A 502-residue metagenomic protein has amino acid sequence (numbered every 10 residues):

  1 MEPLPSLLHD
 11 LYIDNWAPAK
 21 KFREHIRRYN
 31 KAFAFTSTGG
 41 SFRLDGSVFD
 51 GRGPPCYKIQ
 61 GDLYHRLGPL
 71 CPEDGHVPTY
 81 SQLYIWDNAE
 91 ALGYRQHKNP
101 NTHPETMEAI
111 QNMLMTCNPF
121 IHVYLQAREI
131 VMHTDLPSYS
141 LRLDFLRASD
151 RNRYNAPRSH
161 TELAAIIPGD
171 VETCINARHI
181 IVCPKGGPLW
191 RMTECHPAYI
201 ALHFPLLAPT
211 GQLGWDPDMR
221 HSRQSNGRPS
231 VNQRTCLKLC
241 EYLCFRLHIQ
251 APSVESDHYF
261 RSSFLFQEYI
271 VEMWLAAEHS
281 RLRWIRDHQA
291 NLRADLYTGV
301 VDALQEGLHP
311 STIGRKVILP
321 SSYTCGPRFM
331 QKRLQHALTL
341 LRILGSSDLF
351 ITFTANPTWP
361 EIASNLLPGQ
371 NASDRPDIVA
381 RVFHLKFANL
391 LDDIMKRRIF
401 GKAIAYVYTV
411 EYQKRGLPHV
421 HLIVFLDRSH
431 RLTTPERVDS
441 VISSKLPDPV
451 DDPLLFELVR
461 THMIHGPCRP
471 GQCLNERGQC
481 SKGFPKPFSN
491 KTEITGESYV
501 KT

Functional and structural regions predicted by a protein language model:
M1-T502: Non-catalytic interaction regions
